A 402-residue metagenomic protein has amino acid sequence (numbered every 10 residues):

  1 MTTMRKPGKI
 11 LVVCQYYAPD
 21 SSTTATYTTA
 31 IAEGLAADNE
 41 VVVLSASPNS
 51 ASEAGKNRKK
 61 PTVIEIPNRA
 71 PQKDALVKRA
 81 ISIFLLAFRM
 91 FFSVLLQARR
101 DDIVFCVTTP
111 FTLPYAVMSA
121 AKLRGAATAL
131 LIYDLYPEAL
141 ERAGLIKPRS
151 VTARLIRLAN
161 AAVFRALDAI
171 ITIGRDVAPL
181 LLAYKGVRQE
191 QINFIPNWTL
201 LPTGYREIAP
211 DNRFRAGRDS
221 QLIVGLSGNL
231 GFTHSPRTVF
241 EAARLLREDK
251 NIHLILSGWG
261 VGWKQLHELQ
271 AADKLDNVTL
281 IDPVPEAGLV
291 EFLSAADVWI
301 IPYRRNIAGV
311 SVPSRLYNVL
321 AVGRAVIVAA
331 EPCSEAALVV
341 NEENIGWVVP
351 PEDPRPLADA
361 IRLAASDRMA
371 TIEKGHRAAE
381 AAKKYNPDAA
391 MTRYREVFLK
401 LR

Functional and structural regions predicted by a protein language model:
M1-K56, P67, L246-E248: N-terminal subdomain of nucleotide-sugar transferases
S47, D176, I195-W198: Carbohydrate-associated surface elements
Y115, S119-L123, S150-I170: Membrane-proximal helix-turn-helix segments that form the acceptor-binding/catalytic region of lipid-linked
L182-A183, E190-N193, W198-R215, S220 (+1 more regions): Acidic anion/phosphate-binding donor-loop and adjacent secondary structure in glycosyltransferase catalytic cores
T199, R213-H234, F240-R244, I255: Conserved donor-binding/catalytic core segment of Leloir-type glycosyltransferases
H234, P285-S294, W299-L320, V326-L338: Nucleotide-sugar-dependent
G258, W263-V290: Nucleotide-activated donor-binding/catalytic signature segment of Leloir-type glycosyltransferases, i.e., the conserved
P356, L363, A370-K384: A short, well-ordered alpha-helix in the C-terminal region of glycosyltransferases
